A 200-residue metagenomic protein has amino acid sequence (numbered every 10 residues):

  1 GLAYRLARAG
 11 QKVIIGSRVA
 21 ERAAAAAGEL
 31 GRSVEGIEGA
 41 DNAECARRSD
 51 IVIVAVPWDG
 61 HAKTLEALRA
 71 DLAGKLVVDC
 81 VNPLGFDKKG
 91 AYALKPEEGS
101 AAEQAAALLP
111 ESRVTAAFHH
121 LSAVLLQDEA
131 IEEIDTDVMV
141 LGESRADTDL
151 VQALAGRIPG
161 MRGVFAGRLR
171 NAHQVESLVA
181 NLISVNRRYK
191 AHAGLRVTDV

Functional and structural regions predicted by a protein language model:
G1-R32, R157: NAD(P)+-binding Rossmann beta1-loop-alpha1 motif at the extreme N-terminus of oxidoreductases
A24, R48, G74, E111-V114: A glycine-biased structural micro-motif
G31-L76, C80-K89: Rossmann-like NAD(P)-binding element
G39, R113-A117, G163-A166: General beta-strand structural signal in soluble alpha/beta enzymes
L68-G74, L108-L109, E132-E133: Short, conserved loop/helix-junction motifs that constitute active-site signature segments in enzyme catalytic cores
V81-A130: Rossmann-fold NAD(P)-binding glycine/threonine-rich loop
T136-V200: Active-site-lining helix/loop region of Rossmann-like oxidoreductase modules
